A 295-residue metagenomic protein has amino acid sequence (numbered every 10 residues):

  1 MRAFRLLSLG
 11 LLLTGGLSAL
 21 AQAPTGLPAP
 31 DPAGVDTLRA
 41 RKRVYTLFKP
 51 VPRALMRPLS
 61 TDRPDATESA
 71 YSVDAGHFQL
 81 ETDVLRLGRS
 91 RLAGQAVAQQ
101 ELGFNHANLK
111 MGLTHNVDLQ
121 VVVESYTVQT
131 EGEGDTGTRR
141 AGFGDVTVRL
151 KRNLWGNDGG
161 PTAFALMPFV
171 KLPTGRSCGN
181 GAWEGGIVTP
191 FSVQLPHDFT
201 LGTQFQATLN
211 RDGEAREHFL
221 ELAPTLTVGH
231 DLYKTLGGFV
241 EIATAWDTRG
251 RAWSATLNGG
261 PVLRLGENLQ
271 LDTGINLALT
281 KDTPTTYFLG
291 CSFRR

Functional and structural regions predicted by a protein language model:
M1-S8: Bacterial N-terminal signal peptides that target proteins for export
S8-L9, A19: Cleavable N-terminal signal peptides
A23-R295: Transmembrane beta-barrel domains of Gram-negative outer membranes and organellar outer membranes
